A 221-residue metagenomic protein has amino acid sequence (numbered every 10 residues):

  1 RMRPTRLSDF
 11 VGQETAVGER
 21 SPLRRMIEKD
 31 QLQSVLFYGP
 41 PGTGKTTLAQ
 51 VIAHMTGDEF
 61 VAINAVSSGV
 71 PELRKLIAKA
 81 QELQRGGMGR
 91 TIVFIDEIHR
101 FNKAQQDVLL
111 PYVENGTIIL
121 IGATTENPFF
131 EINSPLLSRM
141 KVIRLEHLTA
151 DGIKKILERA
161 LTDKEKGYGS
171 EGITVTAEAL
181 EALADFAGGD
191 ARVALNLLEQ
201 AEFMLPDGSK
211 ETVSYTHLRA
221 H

Functional and structural regions predicted by a protein language model:
R1-S34: Pre-Walker A (pre-P-loop) alpha-helix and adjacent loop at the N terminus of AAA/AAA+ ATPase modules, a conserved
I27-A62: Walker A/P-loop
I63-G89: Short glycine-rich substrate-engagement loop in P-loop NTPases that contacts/grips substrate
A104-A123, N127, P135: Conserved catalytic/switch belt of AAA+ P-loop NTPases
V142-I153: Conserved AAA+ ATPase "SRH/arginine-finger" region at the nucleotide-binding site
S170-F186: Short conserved motifs of the RecA-like P-loop NTPase core
E181-D185, R192-P206: C-terminal helical "lid" of AAA+/P-loop NTPase domains
T216-H221: Conserved small/polar residues in nucleotide/adenosyl-binding loops
